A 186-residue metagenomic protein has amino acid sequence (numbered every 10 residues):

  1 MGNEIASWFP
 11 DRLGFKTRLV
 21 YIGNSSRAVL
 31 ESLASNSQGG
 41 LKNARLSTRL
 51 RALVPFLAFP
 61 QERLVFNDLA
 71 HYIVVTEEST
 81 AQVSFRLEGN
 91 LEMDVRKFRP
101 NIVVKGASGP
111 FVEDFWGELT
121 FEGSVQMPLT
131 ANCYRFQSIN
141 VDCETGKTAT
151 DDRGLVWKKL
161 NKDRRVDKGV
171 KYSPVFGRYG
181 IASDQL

Functional and structural regions predicted by a protein language model:
M1-L186: Metal-cofactor-dependent catalytic cores
